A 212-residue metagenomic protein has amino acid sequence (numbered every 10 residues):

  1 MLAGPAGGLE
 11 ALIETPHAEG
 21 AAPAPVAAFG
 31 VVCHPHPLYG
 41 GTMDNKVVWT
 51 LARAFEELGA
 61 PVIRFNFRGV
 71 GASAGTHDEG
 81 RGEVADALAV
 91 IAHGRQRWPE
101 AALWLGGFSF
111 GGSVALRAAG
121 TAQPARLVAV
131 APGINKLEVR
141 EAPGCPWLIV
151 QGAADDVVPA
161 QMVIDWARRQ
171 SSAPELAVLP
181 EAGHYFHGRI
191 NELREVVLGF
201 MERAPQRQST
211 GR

Functional and structural regions predicted by a protein language model:
L2-G4, G8-E100: Serine-hydrolase catalytic machinery in alpha/beta-hydrolase-like enzymes
A85-P146: Primarily recognizes the serine-hydrolase "nucleophile elbow" in alpha/beta-hydrolase and SGNH/GDSL folds
P143, L148-Q151, D155, V163: Short beta-strand/loop motif that positions the catalytic acidic residue of the alpha/beta-hydrolase fold
A153-V158, Y185: Acidic catalytic loop of the alpha/beta-hydrolase fold
P159-R168: Short alpha-helix in the alpha/beta-hydrolase fold that links the catalytic acid
R169-Y185: Catalytic histidine neighborhood in serine/cysteine hydrolases with alpha/beta-hydrolase-type architecture
H187-E202: Post-His helix in hydrolase/transferase enzymes
P205-R212: Alpha/beta-hydrolase-fold serine-hydrolase catalytic core, especially in secreted/extracellular enzymes
